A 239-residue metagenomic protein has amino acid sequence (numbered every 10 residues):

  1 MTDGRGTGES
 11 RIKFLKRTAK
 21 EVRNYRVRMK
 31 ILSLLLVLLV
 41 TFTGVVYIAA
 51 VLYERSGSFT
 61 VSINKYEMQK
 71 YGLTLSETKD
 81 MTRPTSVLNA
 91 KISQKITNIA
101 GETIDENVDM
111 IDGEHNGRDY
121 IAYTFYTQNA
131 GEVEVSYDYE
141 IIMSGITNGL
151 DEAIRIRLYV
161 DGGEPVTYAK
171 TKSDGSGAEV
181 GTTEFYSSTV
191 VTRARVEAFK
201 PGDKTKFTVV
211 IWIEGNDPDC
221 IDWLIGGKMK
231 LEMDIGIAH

Functional and structural regions predicted by a protein language model:
T2-I104, E114, H239: Short, polar/proline-rich extracytoplasmic segments that appear immediately after membrane translocation
E21-L35, I99-M110, P165-K204: Extracellular adhesion/glycan-binding regions together with long Ser/Thr- and acidic-residue-rich low-complexity tracts
S56, D151-A153, G226-K230: Short edge beta-strand segments in beta-sheet-rich domains
V61-L88, I146-T189: A surface/secretory-pathway sequence property marking extracellular, secreted, or lumenal proteins enriched
D105-V135, T189-H239: C-terminal, structured domain-capping segment
V133-M143, D151-A153: Short, hydrophobic/aromatic beta-strand segments
M143-G145, G202: Short solvent-exposed strand/turn elements
